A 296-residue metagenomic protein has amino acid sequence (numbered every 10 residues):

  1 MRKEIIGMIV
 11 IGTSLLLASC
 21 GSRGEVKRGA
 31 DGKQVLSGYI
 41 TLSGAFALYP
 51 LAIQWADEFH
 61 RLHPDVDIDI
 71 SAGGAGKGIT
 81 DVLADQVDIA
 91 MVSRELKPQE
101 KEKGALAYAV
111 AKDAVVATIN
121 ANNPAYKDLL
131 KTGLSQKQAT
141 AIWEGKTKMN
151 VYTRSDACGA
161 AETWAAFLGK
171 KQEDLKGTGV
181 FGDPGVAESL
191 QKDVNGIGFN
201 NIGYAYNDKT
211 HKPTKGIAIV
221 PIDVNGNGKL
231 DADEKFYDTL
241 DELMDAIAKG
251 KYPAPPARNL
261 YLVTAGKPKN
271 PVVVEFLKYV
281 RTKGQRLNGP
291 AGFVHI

Functional and structural regions predicted by a protein language model:
M1-I5: Positively charged n-region of N-terminal signal peptides that target proteins for export
M8-L16: Bacterial N-terminal signal peptides
C20-A72, G76-L83, V92-L96, K101 (+2 more regions): Exported/periplasmic ABC-transporter solute-binding proteins
Q86: Conserved functional loop/turn residues at catalytic and ligand-binding sites
